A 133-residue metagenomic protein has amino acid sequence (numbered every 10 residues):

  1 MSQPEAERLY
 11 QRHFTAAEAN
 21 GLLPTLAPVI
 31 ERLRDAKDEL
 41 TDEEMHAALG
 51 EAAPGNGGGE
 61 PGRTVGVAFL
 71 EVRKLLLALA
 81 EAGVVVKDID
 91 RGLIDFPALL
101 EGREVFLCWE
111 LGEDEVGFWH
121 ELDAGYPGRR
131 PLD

Functional and structural regions predicted by a protein language model:
M1-A48: Long, hydrophobic N-terminal alpha-helical segment
E5, L70, R91-L93: Residue-level detector of functional hotspots within protein domains
V29-R32, A36, E43, P61-E71 (+2 more regions): Amphipathic coiled-coil alpha-helices
D38, D42-M45, L49-A52, R91-A98 (+1 more regions): A sequence-level detector of short, solvent-exposed, charge-rich linear segments
L49-P61: A short, surface-exposed helix-loop junction/capping segment
L77, E81-D133: Glycine-rich, aromatic-bearing surface loops/beta-hairpins
